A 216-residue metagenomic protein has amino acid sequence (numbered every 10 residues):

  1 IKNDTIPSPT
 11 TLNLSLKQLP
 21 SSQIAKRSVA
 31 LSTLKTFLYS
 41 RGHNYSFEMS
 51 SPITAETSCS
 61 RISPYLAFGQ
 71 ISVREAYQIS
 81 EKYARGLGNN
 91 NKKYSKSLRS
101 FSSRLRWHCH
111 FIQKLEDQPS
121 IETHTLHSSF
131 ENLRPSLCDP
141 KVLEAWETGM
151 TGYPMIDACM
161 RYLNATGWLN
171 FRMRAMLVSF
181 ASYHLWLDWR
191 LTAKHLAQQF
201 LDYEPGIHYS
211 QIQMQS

Functional and structural regions predicted by a protein language model:
I1-E131: Glycine/tryptophan-enriched, flexible segments
T54, S58, P64-F68, S72 (+6 more regions): Secondary-structure capping and boundary motifs in well-ordered enzyme cores
S63, K141-E144, P154-N164, R174-H184 (+2 more regions): Contiguous, well-ordered alpha-helical segments that form the cores/surfaces of helical PPI scaffolds
R74, Q113, I121-T123, Y183-D188 (+2 more regions): Flexible loop/turn segments at secondary-structure boundaries
E81, R85, H110, E116 (+4 more regions): Hydrophobic alpha-helix feature that most strongly marks membrane-spanning transmembrane helices and their immediate
S103, F111-A165, L169, M176: A contiguous catalytic/ligand-binding core that recognizes phosphate-bearing ligands
F130, R134-L137, E147, H195-S216: C-terminal, helix-dominated tail/subdomain
L191: Active-site capping/gating regions of soluble enzymes
